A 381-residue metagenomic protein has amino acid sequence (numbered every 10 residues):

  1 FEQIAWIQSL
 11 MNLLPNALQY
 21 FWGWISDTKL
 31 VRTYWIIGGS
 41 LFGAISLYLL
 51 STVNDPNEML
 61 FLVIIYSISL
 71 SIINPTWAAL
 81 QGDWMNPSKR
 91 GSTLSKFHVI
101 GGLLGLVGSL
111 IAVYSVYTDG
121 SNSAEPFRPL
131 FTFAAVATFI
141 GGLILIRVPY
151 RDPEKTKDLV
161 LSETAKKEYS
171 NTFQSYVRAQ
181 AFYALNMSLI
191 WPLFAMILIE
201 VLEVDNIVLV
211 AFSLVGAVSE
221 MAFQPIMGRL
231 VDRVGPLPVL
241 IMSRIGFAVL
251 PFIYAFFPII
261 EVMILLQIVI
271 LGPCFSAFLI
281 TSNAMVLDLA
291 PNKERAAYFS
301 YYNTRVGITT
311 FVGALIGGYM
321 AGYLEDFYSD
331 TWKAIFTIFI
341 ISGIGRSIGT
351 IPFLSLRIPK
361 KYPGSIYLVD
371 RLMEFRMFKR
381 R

Functional and structural regions predicted by a protein language model:
F1-Q3, P192-L209: Short amphipathic helix-loop junctions that connect adjacent transmembrane helices in Major Facilitator Superfamily/SLC
I7-W24, I36-G43, E58, L62-D119 (+5 more regions): Substrate-agnostic recognition of the 12-TM MFS/MFS-like secondary transporter fold
L30, T52-N54, E203, G235 (+1 more regions): Helix-breaking motifs and short loop linkers at transmembrane-helix boundaries and internal kinks in secondary membrane
L30-R32, N86, G120, P126 (+4 more regions): A helix-boundary/kink motif common to multi-pass secondary transporters, especially Major Facilitator Superfamily
Y34-L49, P238-I253: Structural signature of the two symmetry-related core transmembrane helices
L49-V63, A255-Q267: Helix-loop junctions at membrane interfaces in 12-TM secondary transporters
S51, A137-P149, I340-R381: Multi-pass alpha-helical transporter architecture, strongest for 12-TM Major Facilitator/SLC carriers used
Y150-F182, P363-R381: Juxtamembrane intracellular "pre-TM" segments in multi-pass secondary transporters
